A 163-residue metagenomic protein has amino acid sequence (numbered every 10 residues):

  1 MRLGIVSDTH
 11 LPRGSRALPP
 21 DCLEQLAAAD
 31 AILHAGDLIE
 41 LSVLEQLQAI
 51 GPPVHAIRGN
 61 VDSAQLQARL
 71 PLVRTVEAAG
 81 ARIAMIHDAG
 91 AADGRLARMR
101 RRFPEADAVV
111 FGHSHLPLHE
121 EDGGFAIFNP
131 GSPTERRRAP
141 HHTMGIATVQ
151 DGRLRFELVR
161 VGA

Functional and structural regions predicted by a protein language model:
M1-P53, D62-P71, G80, P140-T143 (+1 more regions): N-terminal active-site segment of His-dependent metallophosphoesterases
I5-S7, A31-D37, H55-N60, A84-H87 (+2 more regions): Active-site neighborhood of phospho(di)ester-bond hydrolases with catalytic His/Asp-centered motifs
V6, A78-A79, R101-E105, F128-A163: Binuclear metal-dependent phosphoesterase catalytic core
H10-G14, I39-V43, V61-Q67, G90-L96 (+2 more regions): Active-site environment of divalent metal-dependent phosphoester hydrolases
R13-Q25, M85-F103: Pre-active-site segment of Zn-dependent metallo-hydrolases
P53-D93, E105: Helix-adjacent hinge/juxtasegments
L70-V73, G124-F128: Active-site regions of enzymes building and remodeling cell-envelope glycoconjugates
V73-R74, P117, G145: Residue-level detector of beta-strand structural context in well-folded domains
